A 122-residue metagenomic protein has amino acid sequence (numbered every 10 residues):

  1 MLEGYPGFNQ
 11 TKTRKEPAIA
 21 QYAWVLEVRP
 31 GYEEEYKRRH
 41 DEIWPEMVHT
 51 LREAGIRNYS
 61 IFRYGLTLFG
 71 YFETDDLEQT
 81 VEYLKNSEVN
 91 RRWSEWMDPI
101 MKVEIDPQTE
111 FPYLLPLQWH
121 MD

Functional and structural regions predicted by a protein language model:
L2-T11, E95-D122: Glycine-rich beta-strand-turn "strand-cap" elements at beta-sheet edges
K15-A20: Short, flexible turn/loop "capping" segments at secondary-structure junctions
Q21-E27: Active-site-flanking beta-strand signature of metal-NTP-handling nucleotidyl enzymes and homologous cyclase-like
W24, Y36, H40, G70: Hydrophobic pocket/interface hotspot
Y32-I56: Short amphipathic alpha-helical segments
E34-Y36, Y71, T80-E82: Short acidic, gly/pro-rich beta-turn/loop elements at beta-sheet edges and active-site/ligand-binding grooves
V48-F69, E73-L77: Short, glycine- and small/hydrophobic-rich beta-strand elements in well-ordered beta-sheets
A54-R57, D75-P112: An amphipathic, aromatic/His-enriched active-site/gating alpha helix that lines ligand/cofactor pockets
